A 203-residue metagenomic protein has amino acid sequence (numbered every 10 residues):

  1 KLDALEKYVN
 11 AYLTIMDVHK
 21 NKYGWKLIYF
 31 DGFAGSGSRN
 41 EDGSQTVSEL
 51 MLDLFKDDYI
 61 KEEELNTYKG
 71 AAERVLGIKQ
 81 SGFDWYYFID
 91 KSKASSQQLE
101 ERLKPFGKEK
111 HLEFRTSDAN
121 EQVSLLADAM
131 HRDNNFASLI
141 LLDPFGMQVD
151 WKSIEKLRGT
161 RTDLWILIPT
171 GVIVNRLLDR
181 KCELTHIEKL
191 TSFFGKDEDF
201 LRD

Functional and structural regions predicted by a protein language model:
K1-D203: Class I S-adenosyl-L-methionine-dependent methyltransferase catalytic core
